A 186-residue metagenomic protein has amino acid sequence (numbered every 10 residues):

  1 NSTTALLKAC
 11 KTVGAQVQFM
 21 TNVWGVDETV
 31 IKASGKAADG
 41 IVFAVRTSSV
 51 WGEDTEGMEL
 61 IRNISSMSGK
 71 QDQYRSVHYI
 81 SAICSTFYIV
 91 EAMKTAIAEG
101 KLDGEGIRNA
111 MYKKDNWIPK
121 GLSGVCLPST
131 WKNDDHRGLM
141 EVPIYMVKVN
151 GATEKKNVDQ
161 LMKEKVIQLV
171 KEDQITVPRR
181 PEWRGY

Functional and structural regions predicted by a protein language model:
N1-Y186: Extracytosolic ligand-binding ectodomains
